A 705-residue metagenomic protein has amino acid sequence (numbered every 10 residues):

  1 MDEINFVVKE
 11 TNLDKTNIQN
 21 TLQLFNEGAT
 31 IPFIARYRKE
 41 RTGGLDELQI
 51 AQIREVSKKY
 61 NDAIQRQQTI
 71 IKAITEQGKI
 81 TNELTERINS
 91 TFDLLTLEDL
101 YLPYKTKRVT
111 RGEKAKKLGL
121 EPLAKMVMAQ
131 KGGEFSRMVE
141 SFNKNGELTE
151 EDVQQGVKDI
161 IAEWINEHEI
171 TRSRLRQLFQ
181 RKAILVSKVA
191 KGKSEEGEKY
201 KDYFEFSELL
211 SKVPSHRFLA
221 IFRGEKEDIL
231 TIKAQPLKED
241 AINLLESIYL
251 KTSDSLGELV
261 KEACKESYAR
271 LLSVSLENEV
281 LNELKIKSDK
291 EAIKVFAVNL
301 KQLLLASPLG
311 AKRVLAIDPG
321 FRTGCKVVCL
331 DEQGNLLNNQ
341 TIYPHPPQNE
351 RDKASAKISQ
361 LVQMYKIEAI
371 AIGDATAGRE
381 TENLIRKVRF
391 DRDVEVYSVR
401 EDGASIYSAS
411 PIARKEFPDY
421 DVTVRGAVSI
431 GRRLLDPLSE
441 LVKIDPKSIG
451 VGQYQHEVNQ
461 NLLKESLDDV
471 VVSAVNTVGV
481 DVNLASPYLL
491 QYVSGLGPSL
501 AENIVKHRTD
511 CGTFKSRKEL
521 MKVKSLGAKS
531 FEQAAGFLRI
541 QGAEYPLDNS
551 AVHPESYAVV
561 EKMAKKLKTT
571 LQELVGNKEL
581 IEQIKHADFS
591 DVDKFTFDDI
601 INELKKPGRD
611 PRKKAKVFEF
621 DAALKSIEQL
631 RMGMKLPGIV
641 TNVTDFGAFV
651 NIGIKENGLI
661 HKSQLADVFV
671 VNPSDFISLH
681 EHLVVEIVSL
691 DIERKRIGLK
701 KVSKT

Functional and structural regions predicted by a protein language model:
M1-Q19, N26: Generic start-of-chain signal for non-secretory N-termini
E3, E55, D62-K79, N89 (+7 more regions): Long, highly charged, low-complexity intrinsically disordered interaction regions that mediate electrostatic DNA/RNA
Q23-N26, P103, K114-K117, A220-G224 (+15 more regions): Replace "in large, NTP-powered and nucleic-acid-processing enzymes" with "in large, NTP-powered factors and other
I34, I88-N89, K114-A115, G119 (+6 more regions): A short amphipathic alpha-helix within small helical-bundle interaction modules
Q49-Q52, K59, A63-A316, G320-Y420 (+1 more regions): Duplex nucleic acid-engaging cores and interfaces of nucleic-acid transaction enzymes
A73, R87, L100, G224-L237 (+3 more regions): Structured, non-catalytic alpha/beta "coupling" segments that mediate domain-domain communication and provide generic
Q177-L185, I317-F321, T376-E380, V399-I406 (+4 more regions): A glycine-rich phosphate-binding loop feature that marks nucleotide/adenosyl-phosphate handling sites
A543-T705: Single-stranded RNA-binding regions, centering on S1/OB-family and related RNA-binding modules
